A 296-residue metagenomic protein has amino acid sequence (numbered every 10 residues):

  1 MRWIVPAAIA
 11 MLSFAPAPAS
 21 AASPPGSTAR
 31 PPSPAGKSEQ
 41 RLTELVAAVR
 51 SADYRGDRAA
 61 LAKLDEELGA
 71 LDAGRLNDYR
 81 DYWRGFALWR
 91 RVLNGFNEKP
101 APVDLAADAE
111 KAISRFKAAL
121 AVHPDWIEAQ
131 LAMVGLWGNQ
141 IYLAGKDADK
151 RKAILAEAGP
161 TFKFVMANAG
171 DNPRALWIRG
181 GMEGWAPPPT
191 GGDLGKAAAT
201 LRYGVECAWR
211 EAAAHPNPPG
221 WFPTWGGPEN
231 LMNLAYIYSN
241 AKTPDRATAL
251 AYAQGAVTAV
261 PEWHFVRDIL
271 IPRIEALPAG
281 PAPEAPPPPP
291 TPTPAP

Functional and structural regions predicted by a protein language model:
M1-I4: Positively charged n-region of N-terminal signal peptides that target proteins for export
P6-A15: Bacterial N-terminal signal peptides
F14-R30: Signal peptide processing junction and immediate N-terminal pro/mature segment of secreted/exported proteins
P25-T28, E44-D65, A87-D125, A129 (+4 more regions): Short coil/linker segments at helix-helix boundaries
G74-R75, H123, A169, A208 (+1 more regions): A structural motif in tetratricopeptide-repeat
N77-D78, W126, N172, E211 (+2 more regions): Residue-level recognition of tetratricopeptide repeat
W83, A132, I178, N233 (+1 more regions): Canonical tetratricopeptide repeat
A213-P296: Terminal, low-structured helical/coil segments at or just beyond the last alpha-helical repeat
